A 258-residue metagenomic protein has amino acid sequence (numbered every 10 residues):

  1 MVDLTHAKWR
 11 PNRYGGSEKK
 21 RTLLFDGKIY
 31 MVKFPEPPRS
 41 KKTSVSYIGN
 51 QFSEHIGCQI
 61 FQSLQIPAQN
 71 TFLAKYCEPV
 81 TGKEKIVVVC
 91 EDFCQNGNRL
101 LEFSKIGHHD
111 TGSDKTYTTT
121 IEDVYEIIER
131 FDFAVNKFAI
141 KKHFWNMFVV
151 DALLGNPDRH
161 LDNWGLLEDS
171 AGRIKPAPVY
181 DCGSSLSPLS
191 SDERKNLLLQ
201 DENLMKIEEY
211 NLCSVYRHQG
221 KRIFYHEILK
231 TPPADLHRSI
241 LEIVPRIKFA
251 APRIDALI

Functional and structural regions predicted by a protein language model:
M1-G112: Conserved ATP-binding subdomain of kinase catalytic cores across diverse folds
G16, E54, I121, P233-H237: A structural signal for well-ordered alpha-helical scaffolds and beta->alpha junctions
G57, F61, S113-Y117, S191 (+1 more regions): Glycine-rich loops and low-complexity Gly/Arg-rich segments that provide flexible linkers or classic glycine-based
E102, Y117-D123, A250-L257: A diffuse structural propensity rather than consistent per-protein peaks
G107-E129: Active-site-proximal helix-loop-helix substrate-binding element of RNase H-like nuclease domains
E122-S191: Conserved kinase catalytic-core segment
D169-I258: C-terminal catalytic region of ATP-dependent kinase domains
